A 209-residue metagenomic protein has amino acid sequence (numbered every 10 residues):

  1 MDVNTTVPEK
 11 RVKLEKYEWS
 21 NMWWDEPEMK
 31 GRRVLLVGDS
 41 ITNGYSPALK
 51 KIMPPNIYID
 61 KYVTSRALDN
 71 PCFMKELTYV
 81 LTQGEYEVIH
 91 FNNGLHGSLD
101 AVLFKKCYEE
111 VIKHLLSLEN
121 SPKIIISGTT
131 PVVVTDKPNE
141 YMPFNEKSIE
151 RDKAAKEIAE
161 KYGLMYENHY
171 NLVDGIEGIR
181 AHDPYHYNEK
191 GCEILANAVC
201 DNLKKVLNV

Functional and structural regions predicted by a protein language model:
M1: Non-catalytic, low-structured ubiquitin/UBL-interacting segments
N4-E110, N120, I149: Conserved SGNH/GDSL esterase-like catalytic core that processes O-acyl groups on lipids and polysaccharides
I52, C72-V209: Alpha-helical cap/lid subdomain in secreted, periplasmic, or secretory-pathway luminal O-acyl-processing enzymes
